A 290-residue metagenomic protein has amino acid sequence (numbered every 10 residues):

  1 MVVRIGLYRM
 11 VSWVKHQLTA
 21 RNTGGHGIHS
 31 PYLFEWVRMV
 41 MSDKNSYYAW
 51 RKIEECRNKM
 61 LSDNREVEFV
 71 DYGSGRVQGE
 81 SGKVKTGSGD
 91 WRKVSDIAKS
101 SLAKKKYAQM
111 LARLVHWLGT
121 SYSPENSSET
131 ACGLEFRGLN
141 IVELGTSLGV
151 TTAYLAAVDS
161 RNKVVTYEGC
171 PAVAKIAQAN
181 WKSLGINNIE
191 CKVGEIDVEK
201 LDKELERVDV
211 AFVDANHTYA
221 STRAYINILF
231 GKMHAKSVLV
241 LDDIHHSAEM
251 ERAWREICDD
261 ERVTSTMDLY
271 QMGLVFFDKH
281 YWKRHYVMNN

Functional and structural regions predicted by a protein language model:
V2-F212, N216-V238, H245-N290: A short alpha-helical cap/connector motif
